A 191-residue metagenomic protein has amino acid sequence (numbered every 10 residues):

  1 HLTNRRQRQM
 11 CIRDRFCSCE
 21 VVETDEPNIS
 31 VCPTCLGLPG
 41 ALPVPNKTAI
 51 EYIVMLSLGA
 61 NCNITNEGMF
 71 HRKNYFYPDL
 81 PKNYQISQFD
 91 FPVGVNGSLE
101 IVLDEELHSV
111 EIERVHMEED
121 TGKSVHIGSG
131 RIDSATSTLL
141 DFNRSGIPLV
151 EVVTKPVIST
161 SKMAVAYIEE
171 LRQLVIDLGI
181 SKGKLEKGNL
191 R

Functional and structural regions predicted by a protein language model:
Q9, R13-R191: Basic, nucleic-acid-interacting segments
